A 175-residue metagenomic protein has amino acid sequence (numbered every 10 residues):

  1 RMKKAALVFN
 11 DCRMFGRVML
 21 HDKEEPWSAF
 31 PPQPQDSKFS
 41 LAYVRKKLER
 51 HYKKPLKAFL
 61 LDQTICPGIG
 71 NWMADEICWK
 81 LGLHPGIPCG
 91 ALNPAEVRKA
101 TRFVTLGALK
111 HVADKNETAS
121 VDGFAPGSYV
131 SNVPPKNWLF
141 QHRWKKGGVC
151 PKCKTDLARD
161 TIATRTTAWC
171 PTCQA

Functional and structural regions predicted by a protein language model:
R1-A175: Structured catalytic/nucleic-acid-binding cores of DNA maintenance enzymes
